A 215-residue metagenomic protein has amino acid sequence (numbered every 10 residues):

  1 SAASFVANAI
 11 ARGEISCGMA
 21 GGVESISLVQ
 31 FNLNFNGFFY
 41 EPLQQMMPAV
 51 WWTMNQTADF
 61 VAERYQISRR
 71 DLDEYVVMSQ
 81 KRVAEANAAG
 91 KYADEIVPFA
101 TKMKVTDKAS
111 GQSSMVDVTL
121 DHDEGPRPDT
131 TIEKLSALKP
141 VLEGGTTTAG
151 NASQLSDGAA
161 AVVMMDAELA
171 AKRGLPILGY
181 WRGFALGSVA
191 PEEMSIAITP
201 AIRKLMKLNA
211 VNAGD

Functional and structural regions predicted by a protein language model:
S1-I15, F35-G37, A49-Q56, D129-Q154: Conserved catalytic cysteine-centered active-site region of acyl-thioester-dependent Claisen-condensing enzymes
S1-S4, L43-W52, R70-V77, T147-A160 (+1 more regions): Active-site pocket-shaping loop/turn-to-helix segments
R12-Q44: Glycine/threonine-rich beta-strand-loop-alpha-helix active-site module that forms ligand/phosphate-binding
G18-E24, D71-M78, I96-T101, L175-L186 (+1 more regions): Beta-strand segments within the central parallel beta-sheet cores of soluble alpha/beta enzyme folds
L28-N34, S110-G111, E192-S195: Short acidic, glycine/serine/threonine-rich loops at helix termini
F35-R70: A glycine/threonine-rich phosphate-anchoring loop and its flanking beta-alpha core in nucleotide/phosphate-binding
D71-K172: N-terminal extracellular/periplasmic Venus flytrap/periplasmic-binding protein-like
E85, E133, A161-G183, I196-L208: Condensing-enzyme catalytic core of the thiolase-fold
